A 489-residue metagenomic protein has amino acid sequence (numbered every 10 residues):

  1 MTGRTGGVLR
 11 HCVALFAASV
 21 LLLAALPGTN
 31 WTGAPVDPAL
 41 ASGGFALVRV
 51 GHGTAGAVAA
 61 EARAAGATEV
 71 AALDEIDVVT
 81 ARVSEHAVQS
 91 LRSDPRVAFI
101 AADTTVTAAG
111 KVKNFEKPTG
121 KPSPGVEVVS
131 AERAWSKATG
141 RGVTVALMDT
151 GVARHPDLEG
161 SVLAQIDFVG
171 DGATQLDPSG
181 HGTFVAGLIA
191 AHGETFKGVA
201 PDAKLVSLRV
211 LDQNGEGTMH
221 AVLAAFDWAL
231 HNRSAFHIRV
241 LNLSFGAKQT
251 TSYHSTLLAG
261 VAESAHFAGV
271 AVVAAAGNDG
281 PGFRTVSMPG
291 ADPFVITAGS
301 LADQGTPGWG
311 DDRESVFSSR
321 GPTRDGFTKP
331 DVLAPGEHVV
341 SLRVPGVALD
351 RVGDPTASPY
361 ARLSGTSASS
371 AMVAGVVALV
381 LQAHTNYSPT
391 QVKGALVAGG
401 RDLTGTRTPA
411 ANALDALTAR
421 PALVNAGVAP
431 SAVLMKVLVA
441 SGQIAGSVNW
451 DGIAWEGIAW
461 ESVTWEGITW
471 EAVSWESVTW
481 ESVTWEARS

Functional and structural regions predicted by a protein language model:
T2-R4, L23, W31-P38, G56-G125 (+1 more regions): Autoinhibitory propeptides
C12-A24: Bacterial N-terminal signal peptides
T29-T32, D94-T144, P156-D157, G308-S318 (+1 more regions): Protease zymogen maturation seam
D37, V70, A200, H231 (+8 more regions): C-terminal subdomain of the subtilisin-like protease fold in secreted/lumenal serine endopeptidases
A57, R141, H192, V210-F294 (+7 more regions): Substrate-binding/access-modulating region of protease and related hydrolase catalytic domains
V112, T119, T285-G336, L342-G353 (+1 more regions): Structured lumen-facing ectodomains of secretory-pathway proteins
R133-I166, G172-H220, S234-V240, F267 (+6 more regions): Subtilisin-like serine protease catalytic core
A186-I189, V352, S369-H384: Short, small-residue alpha-helix embedded
